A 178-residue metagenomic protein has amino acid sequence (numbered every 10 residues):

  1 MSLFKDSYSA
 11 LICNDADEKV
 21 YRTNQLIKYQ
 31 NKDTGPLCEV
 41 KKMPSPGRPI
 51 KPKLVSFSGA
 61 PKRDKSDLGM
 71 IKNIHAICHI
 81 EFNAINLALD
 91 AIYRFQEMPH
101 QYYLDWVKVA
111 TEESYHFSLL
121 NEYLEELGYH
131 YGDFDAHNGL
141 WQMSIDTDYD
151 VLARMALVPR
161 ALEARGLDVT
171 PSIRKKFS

Functional and structural regions predicted by a protein language model:
M1-S178: Non-heme di-metal
